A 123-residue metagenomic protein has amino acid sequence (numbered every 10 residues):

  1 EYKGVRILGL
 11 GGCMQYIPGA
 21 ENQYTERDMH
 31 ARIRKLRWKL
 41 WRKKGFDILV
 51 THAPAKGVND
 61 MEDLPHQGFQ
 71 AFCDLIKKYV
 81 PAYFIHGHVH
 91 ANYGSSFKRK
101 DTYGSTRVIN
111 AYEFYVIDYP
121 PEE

Functional and structural regions predicted by a protein language model:
E1-Q67, A71: Conserved catalytic scaffold of divalent metal-dependent phosphoesterases
Y2-K3, D74-Y83, H90-E123: Binuclear metal-dependent phosphoesterase catalytic core
C13-M14, P54-K56, H88-N92, E113-F114: Catalytic metal-binding/acid-base residues of hydrolase active sites
Y16-G19, H86, N110: Residue-level signal for functionally critical sites in structured catalytic/ligand-binding pockets
